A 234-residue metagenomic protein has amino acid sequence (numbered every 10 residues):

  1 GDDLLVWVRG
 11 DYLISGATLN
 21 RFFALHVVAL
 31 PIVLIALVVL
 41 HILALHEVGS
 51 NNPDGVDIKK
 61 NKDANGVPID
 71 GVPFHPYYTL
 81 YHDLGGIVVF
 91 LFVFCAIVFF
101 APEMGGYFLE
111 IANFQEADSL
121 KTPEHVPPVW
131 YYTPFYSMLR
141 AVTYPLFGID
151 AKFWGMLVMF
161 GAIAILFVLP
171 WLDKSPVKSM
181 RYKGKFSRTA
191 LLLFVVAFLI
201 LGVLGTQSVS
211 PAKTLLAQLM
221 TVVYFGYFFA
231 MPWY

Functional and structural regions predicted by a protein language model:
G1-Y234: Membrane-embedded and interfacial regions of multi-pass energy-transducing membrane proteins
